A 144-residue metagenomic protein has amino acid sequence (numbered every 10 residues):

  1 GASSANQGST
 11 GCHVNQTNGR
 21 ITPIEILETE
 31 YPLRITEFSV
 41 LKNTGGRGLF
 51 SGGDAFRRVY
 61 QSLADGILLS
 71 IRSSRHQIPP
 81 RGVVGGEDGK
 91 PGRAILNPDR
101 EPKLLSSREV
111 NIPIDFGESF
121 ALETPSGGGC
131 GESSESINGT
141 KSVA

Functional and structural regions predicted by a protein language model:
G1-A144: Glycine/proline-enriched, intrinsically flexible loops and inter-domain linkers
